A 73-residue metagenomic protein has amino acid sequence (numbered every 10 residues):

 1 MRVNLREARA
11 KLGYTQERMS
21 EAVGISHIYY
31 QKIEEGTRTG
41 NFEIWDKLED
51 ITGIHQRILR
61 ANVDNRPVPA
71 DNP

Functional and structural regions predicted by a protein language model:
M1-K11: A short, Lys/Arg-rich alpha-helix, primarily the initiator
V3, K32-I33: Short, contiguous strand/loop micro-motifs
A10, K32, T39-E43, D50 (+1 more regions): Short, charged recognition helix plus adjacent turn of helix-turn-helix-like nucleic-acid-binding domains
G13-K32, I51: Short alpha-helical DNA-recognition segment
E21, T37-T39: Composition-driven detection of intrinsically disordered, low-complexity segments
H27, T37, D46: Major-groove DNA-recognition helix of helix-turn-helix-type DNA-binding domains
